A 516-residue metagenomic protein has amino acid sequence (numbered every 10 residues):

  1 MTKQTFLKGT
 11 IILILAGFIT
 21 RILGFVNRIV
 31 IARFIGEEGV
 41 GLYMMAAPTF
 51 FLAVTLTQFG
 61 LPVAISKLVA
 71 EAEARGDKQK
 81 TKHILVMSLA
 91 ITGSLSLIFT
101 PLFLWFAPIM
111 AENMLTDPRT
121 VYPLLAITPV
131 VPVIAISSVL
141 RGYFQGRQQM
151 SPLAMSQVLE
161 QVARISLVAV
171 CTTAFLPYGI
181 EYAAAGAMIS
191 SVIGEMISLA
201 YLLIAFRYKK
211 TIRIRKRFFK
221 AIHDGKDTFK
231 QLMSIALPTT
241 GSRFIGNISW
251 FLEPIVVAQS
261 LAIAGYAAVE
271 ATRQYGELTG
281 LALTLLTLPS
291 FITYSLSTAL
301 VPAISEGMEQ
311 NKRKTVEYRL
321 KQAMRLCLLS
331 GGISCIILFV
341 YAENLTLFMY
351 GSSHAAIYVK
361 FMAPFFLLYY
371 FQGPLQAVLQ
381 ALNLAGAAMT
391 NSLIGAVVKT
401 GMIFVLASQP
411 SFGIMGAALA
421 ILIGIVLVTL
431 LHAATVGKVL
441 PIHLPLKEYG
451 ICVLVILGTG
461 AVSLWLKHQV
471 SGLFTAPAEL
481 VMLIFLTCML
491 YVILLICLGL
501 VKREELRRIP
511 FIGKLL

Functional and structural regions predicted by a protein language model:
M1-L23, Q79, H83, K220-G246 (+1 more regions): N-terminal membrane topogenesis motif
T5-S66, T100, L104, V130-V131 (+2 more regions): Signature of the first transmembrane helix
F59-A74, L283-M324: Helix-loop junctions and terminal segments of transmembrane helices in multi-pass membrane transport/translocation
V86-M110, E317-L368: Alpha-helical transmembrane segments of multi-pass membrane transport and lipid-handling proteins
P101, T116-V139, G351-L375: Alpha-helical transmembrane segments of multi-pass membrane proteins
V133-S156, P364-I394: Membrane-interface junctions at transmembrane-helix termini in multi-pass inner-membrane proteins
S151-P152, V162-A200, I204-A205, G386 (+4 more regions): Membrane-interface helix-loop junctions in multi-pass transport and translocation proteins
L464-L516: Membrane-proximal transmembrane or re-entrant/amphipathic helices at the cytosolic face
